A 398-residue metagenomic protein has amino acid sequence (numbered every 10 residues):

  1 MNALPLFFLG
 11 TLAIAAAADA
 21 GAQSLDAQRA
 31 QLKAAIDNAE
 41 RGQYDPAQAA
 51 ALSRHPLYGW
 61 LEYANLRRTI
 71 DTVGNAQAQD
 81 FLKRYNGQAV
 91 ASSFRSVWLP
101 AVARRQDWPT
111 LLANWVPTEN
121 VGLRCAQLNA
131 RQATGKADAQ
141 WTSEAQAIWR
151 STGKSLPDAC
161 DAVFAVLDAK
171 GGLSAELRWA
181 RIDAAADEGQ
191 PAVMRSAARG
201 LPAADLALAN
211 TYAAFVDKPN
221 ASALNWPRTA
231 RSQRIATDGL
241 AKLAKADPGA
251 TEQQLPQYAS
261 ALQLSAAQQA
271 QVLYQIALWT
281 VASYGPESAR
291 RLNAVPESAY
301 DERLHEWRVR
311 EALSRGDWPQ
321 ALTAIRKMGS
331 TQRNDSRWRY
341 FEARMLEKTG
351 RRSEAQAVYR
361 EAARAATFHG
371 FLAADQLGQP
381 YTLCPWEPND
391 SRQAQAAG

Functional and structural regions predicted by a protein language model:
M1-F7: Bacterial N-terminal signal peptides that target proteins for export
L12-A17: N-terminal signal peptide c-region/cleavage motif recognized by signal peptidases
A20-T72, W386, D390, A397-G398: N-terminal leader/linker segments that initiate helical-solenoid repeat arrays
Q23-Q31, R54-W60, T72-G74, N86-R95 (+17 more regions): Generic helix N-cap/helix-start motif at coil->alpha-helix transitions
I36, R67, P100, N129 (+5 more regions): Residue-level recognition of tetratricopeptide repeat
P46-A51, A78-L82, L111-W115, T142-W149 (+5 more regions): Inward-facing hydrophobic residues that define packing positions of alpha-helical scaffold repeats
R351, Q356, R360-G398: Extracellular/periplasmic ectodomains of large secreted or surface enzymes and adhesion receptors
